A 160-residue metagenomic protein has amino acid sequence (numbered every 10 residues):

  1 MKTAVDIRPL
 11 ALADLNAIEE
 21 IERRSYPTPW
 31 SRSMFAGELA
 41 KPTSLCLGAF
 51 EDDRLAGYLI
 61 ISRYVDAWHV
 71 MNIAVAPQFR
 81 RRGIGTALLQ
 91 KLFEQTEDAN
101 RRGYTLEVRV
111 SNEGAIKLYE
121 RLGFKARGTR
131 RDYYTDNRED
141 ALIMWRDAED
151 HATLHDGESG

Functional and structural regions predicted by a protein language model:
K2, D6-R80, L89-A99, D147-G160: Acetyl-CoA-dependent GNAT
A76, R80, E107-S111, D136: Residue-level recognition of the GNAT/N-acetyltransferase active site
R81-E94, E113, K117-R121: Conserved acetyl-CoA-binding loop-helix of GNAT-fold acetyltransferases
R82, T86, R101, R130-Y133 (+2 more regions): Acyl-donor (CoA/ACP) binding surface of acyl/acetyltransferases
T96-E107, R130: Conserved GNAT acetyl-CoA-binding A-motif
E107, E120, K125-I143: Conserved catalytic-core motifs of GNAT/GCN5-like acyltransferases
